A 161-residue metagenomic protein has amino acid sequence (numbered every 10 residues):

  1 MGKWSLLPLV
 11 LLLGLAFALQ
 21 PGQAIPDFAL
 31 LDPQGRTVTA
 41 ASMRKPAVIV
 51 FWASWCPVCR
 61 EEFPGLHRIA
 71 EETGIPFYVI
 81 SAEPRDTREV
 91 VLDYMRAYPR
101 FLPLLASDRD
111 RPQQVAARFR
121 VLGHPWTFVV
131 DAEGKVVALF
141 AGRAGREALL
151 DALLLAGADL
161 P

Functional and structural regions predicted by a protein language model:
M1-L7: Bacterial N-terminal signal peptides that target proteins for export
L7-G14: Bacterial N-terminal signal peptides
G14-A40, L102-P103: N-terminal "domain-start" segment that seeds a small globular fold
I25-P26, P46-A47, H124-W126: Short loop/turn microsegments at loop-to-beta-strand junctions
T39-P57: Short active-site neighborhood of thiol/selenol oxidoreductases, capturing the structured segment around
R60-Y98, D108-V115: Structural microenvironment flanking redox-active thiols in thiol-disulfide oxidoreductases
M95-E133: Short, internal strand/loop/helix patches that form the active-site neighborhood or redox-interaction surface
W126-P161: Thiol-/selenol-based redox modules, centered on thioredoxin-like and closely related oxidoreductase domains
